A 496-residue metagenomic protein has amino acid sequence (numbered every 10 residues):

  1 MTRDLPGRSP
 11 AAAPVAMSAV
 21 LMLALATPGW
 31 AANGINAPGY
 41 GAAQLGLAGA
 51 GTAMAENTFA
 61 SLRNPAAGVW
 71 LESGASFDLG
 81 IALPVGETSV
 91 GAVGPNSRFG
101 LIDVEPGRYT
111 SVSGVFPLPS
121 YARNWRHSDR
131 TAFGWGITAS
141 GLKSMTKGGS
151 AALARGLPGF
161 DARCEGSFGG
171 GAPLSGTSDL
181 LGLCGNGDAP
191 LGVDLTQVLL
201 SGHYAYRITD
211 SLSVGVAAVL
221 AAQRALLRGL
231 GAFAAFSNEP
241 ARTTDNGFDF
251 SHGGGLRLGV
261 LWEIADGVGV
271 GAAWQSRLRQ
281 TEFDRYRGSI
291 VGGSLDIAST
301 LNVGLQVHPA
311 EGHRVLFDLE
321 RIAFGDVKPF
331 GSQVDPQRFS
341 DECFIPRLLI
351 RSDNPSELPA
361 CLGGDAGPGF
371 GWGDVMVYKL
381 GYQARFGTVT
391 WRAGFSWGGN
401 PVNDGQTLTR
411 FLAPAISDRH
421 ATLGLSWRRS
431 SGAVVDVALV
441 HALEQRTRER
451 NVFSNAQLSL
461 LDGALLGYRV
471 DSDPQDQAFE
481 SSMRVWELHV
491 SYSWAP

Functional and structural regions predicted by a protein language model:
M1-A13: N-terminal secretory signal peptides that target proteins for export/translocation
P14-A26: Bacterial N-terminal signal peptides
P28-S73, D266-G267: Outer-membrane beta-barrel biogenesis signature
W30-Y40, Q44-L45, V115-P496: Outer-membrane beta-barrel porins/channels
A55-R63, V69-D161, Q197-V198: Outer-membrane beta-barrel translocator/receptor signature
